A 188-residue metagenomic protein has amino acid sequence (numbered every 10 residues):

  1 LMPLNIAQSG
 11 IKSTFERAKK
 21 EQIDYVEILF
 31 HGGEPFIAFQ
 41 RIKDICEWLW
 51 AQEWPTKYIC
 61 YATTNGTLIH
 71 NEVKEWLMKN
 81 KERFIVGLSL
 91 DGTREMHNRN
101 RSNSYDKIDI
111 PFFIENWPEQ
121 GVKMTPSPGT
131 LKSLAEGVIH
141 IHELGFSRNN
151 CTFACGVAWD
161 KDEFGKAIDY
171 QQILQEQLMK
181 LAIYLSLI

Functional and structural regions predicted by a protein language model:
L1-N5: Canonical Radical SAM [4Fe-4S] cluster-binding loop centered on the CxxxCxxC motif and its immediate flanking residues
A7-L29, A38-E163: Radical SAM/AdoMet-radical enzyme domain recognition
G32-G33: Active-site neighborhood of divalent metal-dependent phosphoester/pyrophosphate hydrolases
K161-I188: A C-terminal junction/extension of Radical SAM enzymes
